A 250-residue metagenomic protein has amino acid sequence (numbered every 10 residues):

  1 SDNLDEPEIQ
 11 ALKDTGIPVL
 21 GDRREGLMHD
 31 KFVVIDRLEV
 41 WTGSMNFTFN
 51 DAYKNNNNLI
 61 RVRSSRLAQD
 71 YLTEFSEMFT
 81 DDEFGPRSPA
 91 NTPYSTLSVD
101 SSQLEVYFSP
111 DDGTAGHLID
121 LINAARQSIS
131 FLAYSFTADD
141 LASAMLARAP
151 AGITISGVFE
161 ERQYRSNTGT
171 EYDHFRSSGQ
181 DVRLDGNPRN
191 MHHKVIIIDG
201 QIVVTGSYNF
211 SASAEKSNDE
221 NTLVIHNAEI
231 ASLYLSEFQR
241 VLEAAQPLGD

Functional and structural regions predicted by a protein language model:
S1-L20, G26-L27, V33-D250: Charged, low-complexity intrinsically disordered terminal segments
